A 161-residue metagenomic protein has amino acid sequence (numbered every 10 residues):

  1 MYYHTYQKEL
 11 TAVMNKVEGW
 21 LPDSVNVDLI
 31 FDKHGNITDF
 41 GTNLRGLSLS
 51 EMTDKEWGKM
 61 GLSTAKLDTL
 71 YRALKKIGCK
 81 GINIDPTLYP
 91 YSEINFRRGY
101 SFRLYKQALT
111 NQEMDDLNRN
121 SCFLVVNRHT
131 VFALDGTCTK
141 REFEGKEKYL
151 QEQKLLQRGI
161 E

Functional and structural regions predicted by a protein language model:
M1-A65: N-terminal export/targeting and maturation segments
K66-E161: Extracytoplasmic electrostatic interaction patches
